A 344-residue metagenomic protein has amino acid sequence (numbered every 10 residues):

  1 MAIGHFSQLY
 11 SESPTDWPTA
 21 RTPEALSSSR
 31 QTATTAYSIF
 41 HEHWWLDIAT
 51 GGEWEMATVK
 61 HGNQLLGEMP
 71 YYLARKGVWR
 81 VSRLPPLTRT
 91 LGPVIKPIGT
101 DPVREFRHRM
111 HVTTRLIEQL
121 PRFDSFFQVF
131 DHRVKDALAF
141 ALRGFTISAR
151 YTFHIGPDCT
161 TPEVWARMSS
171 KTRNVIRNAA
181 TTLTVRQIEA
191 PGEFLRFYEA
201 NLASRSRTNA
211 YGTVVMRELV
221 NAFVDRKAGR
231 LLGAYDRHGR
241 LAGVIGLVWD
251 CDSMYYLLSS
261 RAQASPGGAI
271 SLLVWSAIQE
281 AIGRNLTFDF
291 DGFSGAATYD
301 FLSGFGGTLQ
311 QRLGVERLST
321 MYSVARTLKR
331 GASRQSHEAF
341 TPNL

Functional and structural regions predicted by a protein language model:
A2-F6, S11, E68-M69, L73-K76 (+3 more regions): Active-site/acyl-donor-binding loops of N-acyltransferases
A2-V78, D131-P266: A conserved beta-strand-loop-helix scaffold within acyl/acetyltransferase catalytic domains
W54, T90, S125, R150-T152 (+1 more regions): Extracellular structured ligand-interaction cores
A74-G92: Conserved acyl-donor/pantetheine-binding loop and adjacent beta-alpha core of acyl/acetyltransferases and related
T88-V103, D158-C159, L258-G267: A short, internal acetyl-CoA/4′-phosphopantetheine-binding micro-motif in the GNAT/acyltransferase core
K96, E218-T327: Aromatic (often tryptophan-rich) hydrophobic motifs at membrane interfaces
R104-V112, Y211-V215: Soluble or luminal CAZymes and related metallo-dependent hydrolases
R107-D124, L272-L286: Conserved acyl-CoA
